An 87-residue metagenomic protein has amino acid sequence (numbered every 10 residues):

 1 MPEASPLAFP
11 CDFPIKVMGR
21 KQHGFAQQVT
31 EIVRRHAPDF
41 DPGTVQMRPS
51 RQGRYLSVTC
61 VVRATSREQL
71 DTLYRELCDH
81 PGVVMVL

Functional and structural regions predicted by a protein language model:
M1-L87: Long, contiguous binding/interaction regions
